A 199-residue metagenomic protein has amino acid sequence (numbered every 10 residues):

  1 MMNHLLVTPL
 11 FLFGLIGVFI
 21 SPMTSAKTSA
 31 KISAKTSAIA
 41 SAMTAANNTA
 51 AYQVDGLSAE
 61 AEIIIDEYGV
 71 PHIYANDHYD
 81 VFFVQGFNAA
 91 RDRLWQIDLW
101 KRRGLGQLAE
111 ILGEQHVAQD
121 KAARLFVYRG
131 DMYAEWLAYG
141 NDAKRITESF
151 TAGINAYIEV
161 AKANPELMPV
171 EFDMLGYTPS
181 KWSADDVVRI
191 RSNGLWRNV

Functional and structural regions predicted by a protein language model:
M1-L10: Bacterial N-terminal signal peptides that target proteins for export
P9-V18: Bacterial N-terminal signal peptides
G17, S21, S25, S29 (+3 more regions): Ser/Thr/Pro-rich low-complexity tandem-repeat tracts
N47-V199: Substrate-recognition/specificity elements adjacent to catalytic centers across diverse enzyme folds
